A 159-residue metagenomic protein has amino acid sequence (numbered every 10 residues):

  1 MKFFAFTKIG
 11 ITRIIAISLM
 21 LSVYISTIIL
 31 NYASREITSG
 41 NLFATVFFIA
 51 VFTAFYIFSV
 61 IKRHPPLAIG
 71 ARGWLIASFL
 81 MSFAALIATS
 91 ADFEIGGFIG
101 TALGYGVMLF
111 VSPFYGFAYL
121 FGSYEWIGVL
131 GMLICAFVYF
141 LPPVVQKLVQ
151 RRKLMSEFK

Functional and structural regions predicted by a protein language model:
M1-V51: Transmembrane alpha-helical insertion/packing segments
S18-M20, I69-L80, G131-A136: Central hydrophobic cores of alpha-helical transmembrane segments in multi-pass integral membrane proteins
I25-E36, V60, A84-E94: Juxtamembrane "helix-exit" motif on the non-cytosolic side of transmembrane helices
T45-G73: Canonical alpha-helical transmembrane segments
A71-G97: Hydrophobic alpha-helical membrane-insertion segments
T89-V111: Juxtamembrane non-transmembrane "cap" segments at the membrane-aqueous interface of multi-pass membrane proteins
F110-V138: Hydrophobic alpha-helical transmembrane segments
L148-K159: Short, highly charged, low-complexity non-transmembrane loops/tails of multi-pass membrane proteins
